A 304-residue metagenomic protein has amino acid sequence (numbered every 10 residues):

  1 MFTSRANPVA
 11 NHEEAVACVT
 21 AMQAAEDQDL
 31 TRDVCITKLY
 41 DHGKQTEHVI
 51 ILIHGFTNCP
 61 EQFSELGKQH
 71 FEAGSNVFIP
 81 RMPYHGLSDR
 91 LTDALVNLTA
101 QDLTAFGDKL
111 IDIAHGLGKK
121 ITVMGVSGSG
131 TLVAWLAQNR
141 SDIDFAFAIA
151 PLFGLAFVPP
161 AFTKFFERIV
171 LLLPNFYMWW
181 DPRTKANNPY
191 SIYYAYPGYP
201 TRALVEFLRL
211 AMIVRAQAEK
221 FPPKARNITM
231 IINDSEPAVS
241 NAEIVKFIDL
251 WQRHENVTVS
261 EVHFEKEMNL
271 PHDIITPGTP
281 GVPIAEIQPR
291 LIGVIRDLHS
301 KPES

Functional and structural regions predicted by a protein language model:
S4-T31, P151-E219, H263-I287: The alpha/beta-hydrolase serine catalytic core
T31-H85: Short, surface-exposed "cap/lid" segments of acyl-processing enzymes
Y40-K44, I192-M268, V282-R296, P302: Serine-hydrolase catalytic core
Y84-N97: Glycine-rich "HGGG/HGxG" loop immediately N-terminal to the catalytic nucleophile of the alpha/beta-hydrolase
T104-I121: Conserved acidic catalytic loop of the alpha/beta-hydrolase fold
V123-M124, A146: Conserved alpha/beta-hydrolase fold motif
M124-V133: Gly/Ala-rich beta-loop-alpha elbow adjacent to hydrolase catalytic centers
I149-A150, I231: Alpha/beta-hydrolase-fold catalytic nucleophile elbow
